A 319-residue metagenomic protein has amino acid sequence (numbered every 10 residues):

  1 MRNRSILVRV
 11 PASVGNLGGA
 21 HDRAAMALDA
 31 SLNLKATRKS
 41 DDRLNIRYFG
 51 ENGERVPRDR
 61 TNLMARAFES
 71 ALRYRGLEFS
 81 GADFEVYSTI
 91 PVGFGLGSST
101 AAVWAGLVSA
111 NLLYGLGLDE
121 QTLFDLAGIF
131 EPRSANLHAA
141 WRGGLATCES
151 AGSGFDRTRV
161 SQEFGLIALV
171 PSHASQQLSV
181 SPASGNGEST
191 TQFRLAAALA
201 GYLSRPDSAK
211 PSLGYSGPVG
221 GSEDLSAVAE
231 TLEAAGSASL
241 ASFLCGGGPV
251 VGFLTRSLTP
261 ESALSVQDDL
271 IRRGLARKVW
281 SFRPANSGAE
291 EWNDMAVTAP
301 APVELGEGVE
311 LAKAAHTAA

Functional and structural regions predicted by a protein language model:
M1-F94, L112, L116, N286-S287 (+1 more regions): ATP-binding N-lobe of GHMP and related small-molecule kinases
A30, L96-L118, G143: DPxDG-like acidic metal-binding loop motif
R38, V170-P171, F253-S257: Short beta-strand-to-loop capping motifs
Y48, G81-V86, D119-I129, P211-G214: Beta-strand segments within the central parallel beta-sheet cores of soluble alpha/beta enzyme folds
N62-L72, A196, T231, S265-V266: Short, well-ordered amphipathic alpha-helical segments that serve as non-catalytic structural scaffolds within diverse
E120-F164, A229-L232, S242: Alpha/beta catalytic cores of group-transfer enzymes, especially the acyltransferase/condensing modules of polyketide
A168-E223: Active-site rim beta-loop-alpha module in soluble metabolic enzymes
Y202-A319: Glycine-rich, charge-dense phosphate/pyrophosphate-binding loop(s) and the adjacent flexible "lid"/catalytic subdomain
